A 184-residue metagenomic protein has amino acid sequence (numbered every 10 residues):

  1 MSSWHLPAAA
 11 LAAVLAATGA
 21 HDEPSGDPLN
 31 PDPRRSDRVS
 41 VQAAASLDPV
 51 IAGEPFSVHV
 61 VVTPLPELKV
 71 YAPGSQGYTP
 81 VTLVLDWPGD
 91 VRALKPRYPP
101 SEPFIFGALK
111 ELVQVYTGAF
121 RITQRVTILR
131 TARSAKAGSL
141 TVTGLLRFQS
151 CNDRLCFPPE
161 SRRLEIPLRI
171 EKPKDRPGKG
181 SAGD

Functional and structural regions predicted by a protein language model:
M1-L6: Positively charged n-region of N-terminal signal peptides that target proteins for export
P7-A16: Bacterial N-terminal signal peptides
G19-D184: Extracellular/lumen-exposed scaffold segments
